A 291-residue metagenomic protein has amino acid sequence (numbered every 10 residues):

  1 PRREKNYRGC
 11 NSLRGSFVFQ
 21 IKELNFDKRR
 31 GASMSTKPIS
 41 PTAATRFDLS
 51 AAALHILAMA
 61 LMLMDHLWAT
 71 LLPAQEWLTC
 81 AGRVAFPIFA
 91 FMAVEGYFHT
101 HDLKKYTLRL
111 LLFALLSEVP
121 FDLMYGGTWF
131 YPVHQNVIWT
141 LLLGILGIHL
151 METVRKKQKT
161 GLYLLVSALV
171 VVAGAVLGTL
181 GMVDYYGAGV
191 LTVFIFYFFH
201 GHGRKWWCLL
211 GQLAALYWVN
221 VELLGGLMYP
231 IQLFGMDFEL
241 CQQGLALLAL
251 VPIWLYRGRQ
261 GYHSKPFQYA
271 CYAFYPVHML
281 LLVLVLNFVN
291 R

Functional and structural regions predicted by a protein language model:
P1-R2, S12-R14: Intrinsically disordered, low-complexity segments enriched in serine/proline and basic residues
K5-R8: Secreted/extracellular small peptides and ectodomain modules produced from precursors
S12, F19-R291: Alpha-helical transmembrane segments and their immediate juxtamembrane cytosolic regions
